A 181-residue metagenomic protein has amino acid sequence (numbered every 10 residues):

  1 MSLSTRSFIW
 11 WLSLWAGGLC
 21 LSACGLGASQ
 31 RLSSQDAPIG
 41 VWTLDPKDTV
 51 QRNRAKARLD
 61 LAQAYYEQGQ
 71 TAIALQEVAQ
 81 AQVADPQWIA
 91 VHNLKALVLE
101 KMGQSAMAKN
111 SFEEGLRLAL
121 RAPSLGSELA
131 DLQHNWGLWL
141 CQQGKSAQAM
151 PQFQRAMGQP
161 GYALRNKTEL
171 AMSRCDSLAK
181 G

Functional and structural regions predicted by a protein language model:
G18-L44: Bacterial Sec signal peptide processing site at the extreme N-terminus
D48-A84: Alpha-helical segment of the N-proximal tetratricopeptide repeat
T49, A79-V83, E113-R117, R121-S124 (+1 more regions): Conserved structural position within tetratricopeptide repeats
R54, W88, A122, L129 (+1 more regions): Residue-level recognition of tetratricopeptide repeat
D60, L94, E128, N135 (+1 more regions): Canonical tetratricopeptide repeat
Q63, L97, D131, L138 (+1 more regions): Residue-level recognition of tetratricopeptide repeat
E67, K101-M102, Q142-Q143, R174-A179: Register position in tetratricopeptide repeats
